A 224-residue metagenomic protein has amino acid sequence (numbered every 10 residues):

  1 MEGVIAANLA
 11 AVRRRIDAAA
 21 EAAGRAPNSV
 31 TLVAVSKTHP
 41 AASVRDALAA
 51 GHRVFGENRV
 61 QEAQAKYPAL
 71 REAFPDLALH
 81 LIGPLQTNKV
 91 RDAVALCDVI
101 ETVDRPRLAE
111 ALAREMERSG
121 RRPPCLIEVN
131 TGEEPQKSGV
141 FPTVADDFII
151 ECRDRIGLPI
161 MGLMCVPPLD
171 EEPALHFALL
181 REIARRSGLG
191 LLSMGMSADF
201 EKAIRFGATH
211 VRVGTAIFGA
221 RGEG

Functional and structural regions predicted by a protein language model:
M1-L191, M196-F206, A220-R221: Conserved alpha/beta-domain cores
A208-G224: Gly/Pro- and small hydrophobic-enriched strand-loop and loop-to-helix capping segments that sit at the rims
